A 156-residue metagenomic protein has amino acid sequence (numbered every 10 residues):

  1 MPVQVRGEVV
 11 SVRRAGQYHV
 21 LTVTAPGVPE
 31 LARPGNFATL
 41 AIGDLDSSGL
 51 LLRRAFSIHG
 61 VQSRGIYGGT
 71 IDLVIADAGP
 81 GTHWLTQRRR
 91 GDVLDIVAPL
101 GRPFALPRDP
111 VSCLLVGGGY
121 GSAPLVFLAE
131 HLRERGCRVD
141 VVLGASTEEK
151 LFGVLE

Functional and structural regions predicted by a protein language model:
P2-R90, S146: Ferredoxin-reductase
P80-E156: FNR/FR-type flavoprotein reductase catalytic core
